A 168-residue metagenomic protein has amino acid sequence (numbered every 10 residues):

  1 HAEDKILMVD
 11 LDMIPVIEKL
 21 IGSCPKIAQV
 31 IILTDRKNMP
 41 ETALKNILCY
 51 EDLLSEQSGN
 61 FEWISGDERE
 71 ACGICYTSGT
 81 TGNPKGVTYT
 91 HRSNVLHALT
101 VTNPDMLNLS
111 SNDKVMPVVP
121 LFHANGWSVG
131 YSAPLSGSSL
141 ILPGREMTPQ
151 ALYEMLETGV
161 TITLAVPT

Functional and structural regions predicted by a protein language model:
H1-D52: Structural core segment of the AMP-binding/adenylate-forming
H1-K19, G86-T88, P117, S139-E146: Short beta-strand->loop structural element characteristic of the AMP-binding/adenylate-forming
E3, P25, S58, G159-T161: Residue-level detector of structured alpha->beta connecting loops
M8, I47-L48, S65, T88 (+1 more regions): Short aromatic/basic micro-patch
V9-L20, R36-K37, V119, R145 (+1 more regions): Adenylate-forming
E18, W63, P149-Y153: Short hydrophobic/charged patches on amphipathic alpha-helices used for structural packing and interfaces
Q57-E70, I74-M116, S128, S138: Conserved adenylate-forming
V95-K114, F122-I162: Conserved AMP-binding/adenylation subdomain of ANL enzymes
